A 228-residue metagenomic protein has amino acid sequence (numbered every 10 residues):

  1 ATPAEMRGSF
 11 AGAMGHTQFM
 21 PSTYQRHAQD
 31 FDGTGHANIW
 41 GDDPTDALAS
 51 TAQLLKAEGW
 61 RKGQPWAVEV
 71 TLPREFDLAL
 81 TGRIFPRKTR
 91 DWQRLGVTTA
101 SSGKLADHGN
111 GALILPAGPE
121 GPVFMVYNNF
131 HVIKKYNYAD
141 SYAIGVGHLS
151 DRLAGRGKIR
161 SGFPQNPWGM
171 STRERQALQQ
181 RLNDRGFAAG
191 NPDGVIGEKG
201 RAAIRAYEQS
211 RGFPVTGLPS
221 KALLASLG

Functional and structural regions predicted by a protein language model:
A1-H108, G121-F124, V132-S150, G155-R160 (+4 more regions): Catalytic glycan-binding domains that act on GlcNAc-containing polysaccharides
S22, Q53, R90, A177-Q180 (+2 more regions): Surface-exposed charge patches
G109-F124, T172-L182: Short glycine/proline-rich, acidic loop/turn segments that cap or connect secondary-structure elements
M170-R175, N183-L227: Short acidic, glycine/serine/threonine-rich helix-capping segments at coil-helix boundaries
